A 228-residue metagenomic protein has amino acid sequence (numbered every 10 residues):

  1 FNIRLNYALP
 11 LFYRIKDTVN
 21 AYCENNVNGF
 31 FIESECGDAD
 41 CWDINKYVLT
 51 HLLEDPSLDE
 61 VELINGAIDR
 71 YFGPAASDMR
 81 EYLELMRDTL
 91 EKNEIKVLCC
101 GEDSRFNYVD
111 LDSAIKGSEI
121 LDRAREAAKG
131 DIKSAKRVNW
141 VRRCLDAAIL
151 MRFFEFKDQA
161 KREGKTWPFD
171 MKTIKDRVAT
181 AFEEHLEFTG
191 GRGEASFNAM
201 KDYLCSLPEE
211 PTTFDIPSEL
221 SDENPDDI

Functional and structural regions predicted by a protein language model:
F1-A75, E81, L85: Structured mid-domain segments that build the active-site/substrate or prosthetic-cofactor binding neighborhood
N25, L52-I228: Catalytic domains of carbohydrate-active enzymes that cleave complex glycans
